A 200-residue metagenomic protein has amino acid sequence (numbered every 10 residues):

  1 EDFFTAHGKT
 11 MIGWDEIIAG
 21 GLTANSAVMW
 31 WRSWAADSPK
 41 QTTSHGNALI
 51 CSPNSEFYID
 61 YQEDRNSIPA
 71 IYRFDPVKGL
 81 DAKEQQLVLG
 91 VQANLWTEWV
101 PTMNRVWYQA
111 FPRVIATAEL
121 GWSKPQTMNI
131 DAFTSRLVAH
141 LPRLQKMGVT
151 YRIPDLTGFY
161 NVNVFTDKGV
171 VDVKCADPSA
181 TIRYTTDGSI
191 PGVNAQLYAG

Functional and structural regions predicted by a protein language model:
E1-D2, I18: Aromatic-lined carbohydrate-binding surfaces of glycoside hydrolases
F3-G8, S26-A27, D64-Y72, M147-G148 (+3 more regions): Short linear motifs at secondary-structure transitions and domain/linker junctions
G8, G13-A24, W30-P142: Conserved alpha/beta catalytic core and glycan-binding cleft of carbohydrate-active enzymes
K124, M128-G200: Short, compositionally stereotyped local motifs that mark structural "simplifiers"
